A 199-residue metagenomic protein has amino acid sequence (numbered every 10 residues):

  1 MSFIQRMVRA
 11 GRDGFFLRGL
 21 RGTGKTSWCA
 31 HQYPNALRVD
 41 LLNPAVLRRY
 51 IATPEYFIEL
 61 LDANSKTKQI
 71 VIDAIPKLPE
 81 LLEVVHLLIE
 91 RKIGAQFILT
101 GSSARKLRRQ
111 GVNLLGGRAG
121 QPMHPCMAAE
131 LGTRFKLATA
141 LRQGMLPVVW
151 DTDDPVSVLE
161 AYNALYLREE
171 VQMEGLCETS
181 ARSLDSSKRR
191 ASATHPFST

Functional and structural regions predicted by a protein language model:
M1-D13: Pre-Walker A adenine-sensing motif
L17-G19: Hydrophobic anchor at the beta1->P-loop junction of P-loop NTPases
K25-T26: Conserved lysine of the Walker
R38-Q69: Short glycine-rich substrate-engagement loop in P-loop NTPases that contacts/grips substrate
L82-R105, V112-N113: Conserved catalytic/switch belt of AAA+ P-loop NTPases
R105-G120, R134-K136: Short regulatory helix/loop adjacent to the ATP-binding pocket of P-loop NTPases
H124-T199: Interdomain hinge/linker elements that couple catalytic modules in large macromolecular machines
